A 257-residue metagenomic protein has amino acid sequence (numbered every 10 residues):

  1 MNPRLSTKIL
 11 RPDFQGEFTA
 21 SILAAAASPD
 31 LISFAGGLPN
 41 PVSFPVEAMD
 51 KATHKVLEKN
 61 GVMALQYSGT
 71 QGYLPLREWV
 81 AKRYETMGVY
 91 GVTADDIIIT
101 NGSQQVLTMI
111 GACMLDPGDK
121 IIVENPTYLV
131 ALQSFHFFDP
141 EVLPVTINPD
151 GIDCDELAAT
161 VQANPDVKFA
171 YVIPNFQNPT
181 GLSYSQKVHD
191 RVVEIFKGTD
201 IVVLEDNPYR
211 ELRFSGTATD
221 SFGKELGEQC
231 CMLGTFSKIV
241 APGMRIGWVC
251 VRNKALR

Functional and structural regions predicted by a protein language model:
M1-I9: Generic N-terminal amphipathic, Lys/Arg-enriched alpha-helix
R11-N101, M109: N-terminal small-domain helix-loop-helix segment of the aminotransferase-like
I32, V167-K168, R245: Short acidic/polar active-site loop segments enriched in Thr and Asp
G37-P41, Q104, Y128, N175-Q177 (+3 more regions): Short, solvent-exposed loop/turn segments at secondary-structure junctions
M63-T199, R210-C231: Conserved core of the PLP fold type I
V123, L204-E205: Hydrophobic residues in beta-strands of the RecA-like P-loop NTPase core, especially within AAA+ ATPase
K224-R257: Conserved core segment of the aminotransferase class I/II
